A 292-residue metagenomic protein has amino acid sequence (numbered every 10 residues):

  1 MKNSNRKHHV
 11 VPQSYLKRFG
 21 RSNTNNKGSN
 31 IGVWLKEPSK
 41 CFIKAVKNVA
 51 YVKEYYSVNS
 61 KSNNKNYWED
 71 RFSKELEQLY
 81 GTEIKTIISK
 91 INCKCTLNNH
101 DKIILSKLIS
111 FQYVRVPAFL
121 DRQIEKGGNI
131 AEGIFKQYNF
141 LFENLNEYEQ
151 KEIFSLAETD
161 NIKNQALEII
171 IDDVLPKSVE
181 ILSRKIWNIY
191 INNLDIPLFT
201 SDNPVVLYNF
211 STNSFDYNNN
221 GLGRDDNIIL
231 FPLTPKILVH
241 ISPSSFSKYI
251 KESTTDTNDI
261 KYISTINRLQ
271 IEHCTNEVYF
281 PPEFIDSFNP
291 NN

Functional and structural regions predicted by a protein language model:
M1-K7, V11-N292: Alpha-helical structural context detector biased toward long hydrophobic helices
